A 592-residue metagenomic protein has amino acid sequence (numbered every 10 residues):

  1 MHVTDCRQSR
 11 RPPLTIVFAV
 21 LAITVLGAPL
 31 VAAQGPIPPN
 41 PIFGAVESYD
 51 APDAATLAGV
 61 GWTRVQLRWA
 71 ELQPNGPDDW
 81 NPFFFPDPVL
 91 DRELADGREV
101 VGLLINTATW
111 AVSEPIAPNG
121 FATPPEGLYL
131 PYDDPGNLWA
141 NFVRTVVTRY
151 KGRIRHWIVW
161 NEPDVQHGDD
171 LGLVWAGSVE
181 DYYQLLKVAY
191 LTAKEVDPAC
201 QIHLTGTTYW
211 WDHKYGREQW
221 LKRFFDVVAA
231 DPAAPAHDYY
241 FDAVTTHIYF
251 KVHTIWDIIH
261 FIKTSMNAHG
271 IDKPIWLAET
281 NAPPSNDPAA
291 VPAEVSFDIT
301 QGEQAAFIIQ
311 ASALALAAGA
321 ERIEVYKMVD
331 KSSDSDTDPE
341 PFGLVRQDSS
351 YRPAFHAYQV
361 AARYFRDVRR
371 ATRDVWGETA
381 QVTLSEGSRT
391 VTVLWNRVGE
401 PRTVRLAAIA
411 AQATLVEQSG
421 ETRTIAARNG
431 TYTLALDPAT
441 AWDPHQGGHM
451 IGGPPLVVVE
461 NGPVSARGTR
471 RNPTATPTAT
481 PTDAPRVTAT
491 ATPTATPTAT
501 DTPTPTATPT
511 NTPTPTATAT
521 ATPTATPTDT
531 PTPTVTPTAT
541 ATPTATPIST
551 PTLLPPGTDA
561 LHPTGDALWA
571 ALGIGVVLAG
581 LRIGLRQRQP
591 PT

Functional and structural regions predicted by a protein language model:
I23, A28-I37, R467-T558, H562-T564: Ser/Thr-rich, Proline-interspersed low-complexity disordered segments
A33-R68: Boundary/entry segment of secreted carbohydrate-active catalytic domains
A58-D78, P82-Y240: Substrate-binding cleft and catalytic face of glycoside hydrolase catalytic domains, especially the flexible beta-alpha
V179-S312, A318: Noncatalytic carbohydrate-binding groove/subsite architecture in carbohydrate-active enzymes
S285-Y358, R373-W376: Aromatic/acidic polysaccharide-binding cleft in carbohydrate-active enzymes
D374-A413, E417-G420, N461: Carbohydrate-binding surface patches
A426-P473: C-terminal beta-strand-rich structural cap/linker in extracellular carbohydrate-active enzymes
W569-T592: C-terminal membrane-anchoring or membrane-association module
